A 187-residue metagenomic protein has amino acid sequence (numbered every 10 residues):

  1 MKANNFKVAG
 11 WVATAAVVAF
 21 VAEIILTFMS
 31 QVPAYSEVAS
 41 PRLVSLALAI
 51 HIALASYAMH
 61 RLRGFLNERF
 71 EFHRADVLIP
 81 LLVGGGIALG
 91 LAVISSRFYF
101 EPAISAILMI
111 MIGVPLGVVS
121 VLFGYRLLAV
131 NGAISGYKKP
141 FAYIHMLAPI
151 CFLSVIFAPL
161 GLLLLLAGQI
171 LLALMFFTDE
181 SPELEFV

Functional and structural regions predicted by a protein language model:
M1-V187: Hydrophobic, aromatic-enriched alpha-helical segments typical of multi-pass transmembrane helices
